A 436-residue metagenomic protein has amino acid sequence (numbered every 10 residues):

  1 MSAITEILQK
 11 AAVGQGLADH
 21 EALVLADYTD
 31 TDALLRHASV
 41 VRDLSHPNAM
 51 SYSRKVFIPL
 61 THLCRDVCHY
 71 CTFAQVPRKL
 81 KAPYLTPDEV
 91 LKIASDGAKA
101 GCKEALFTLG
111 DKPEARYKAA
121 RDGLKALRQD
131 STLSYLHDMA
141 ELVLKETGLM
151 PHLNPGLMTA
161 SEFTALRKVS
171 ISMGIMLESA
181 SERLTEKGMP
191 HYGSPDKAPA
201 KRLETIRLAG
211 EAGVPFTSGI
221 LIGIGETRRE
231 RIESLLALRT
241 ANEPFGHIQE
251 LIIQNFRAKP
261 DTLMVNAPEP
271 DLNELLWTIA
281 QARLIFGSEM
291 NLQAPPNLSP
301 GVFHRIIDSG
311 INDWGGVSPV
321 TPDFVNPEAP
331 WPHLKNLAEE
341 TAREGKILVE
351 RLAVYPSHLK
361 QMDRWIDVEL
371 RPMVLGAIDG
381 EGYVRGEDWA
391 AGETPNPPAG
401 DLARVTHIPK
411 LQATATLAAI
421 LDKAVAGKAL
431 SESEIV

Functional and structural regions predicted by a protein language model:
M1-D32, D43-S45, L91, A98 (+2 more regions): Auxiliary Fe-S-binding modules of radical SAM enzymes
L44, M50-E89, K112-E114: Canonical Radical SAM [4Fe-4S] cluster-binding loop centered on the CxxxCxxC motif and its immediate flanking residues
M50-V56, A105-F107, P151-L153, M173-I175 (+5 more regions): Hydrophobic faces of well-ordered beta-strands that scaffold small-molecule active sites in alpha/beta enzyme cores
R54-F57, R78, T108-R128, A258-L263 (+2 more regions): Glycine-rich, proline-tolerant flexible connector loops at the mouths of alpha/beta enzymes
F57-P59, G110-K112, N154-M158, E178-A180 (+5 more regions): Active-site beta-loop-alpha junctions enriched in small/polar residues
A74, P215-G219, R257-D261: A short small-residue
P77-E243, Q412: Conserved Radical SAM active-site core
